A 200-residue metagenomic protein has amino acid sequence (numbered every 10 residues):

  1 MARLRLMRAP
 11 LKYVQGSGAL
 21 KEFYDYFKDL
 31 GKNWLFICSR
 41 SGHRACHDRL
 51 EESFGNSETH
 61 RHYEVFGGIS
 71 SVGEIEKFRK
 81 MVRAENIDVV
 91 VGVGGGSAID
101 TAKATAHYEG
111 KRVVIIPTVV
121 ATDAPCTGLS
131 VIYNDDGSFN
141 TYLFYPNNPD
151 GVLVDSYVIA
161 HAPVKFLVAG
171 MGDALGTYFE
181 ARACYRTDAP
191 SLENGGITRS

Functional and structural regions predicted by a protein language model:
M1-V89: ATP/NTP phosphate-donor binding region
R3-R5, T105, T141-F144: Short secondary-structure boundary/capping segments
L11, E109-R199: A glycine/threonine-rich phosphate-anchoring loop and its flanking beta-alpha core in nucleotide/phosphate-binding
E22-Y26, R49, K77, A104 (+1 more regions): Alpha-helical scaffold segments in soluble metabolic enzymes
L30, N56, Y108-E109, N147: Short, structured coil segments at secondary-structure junctions
H43-A45, V72, I99, T122 (+1 more regions): Loop/helix-junction capping segments adjacent to catalytic residues or to phosphate/diphosphate-binding pockets
C46-D48, T101-K103, P125-C126, P163: Short glycine-/acidic-enriched loop or helix-start segments at secondary-structure transitions that form or flank
V82-T105, E109-V120: A short, small-residue-rich loop immediately preceding and capping a beta-strand
